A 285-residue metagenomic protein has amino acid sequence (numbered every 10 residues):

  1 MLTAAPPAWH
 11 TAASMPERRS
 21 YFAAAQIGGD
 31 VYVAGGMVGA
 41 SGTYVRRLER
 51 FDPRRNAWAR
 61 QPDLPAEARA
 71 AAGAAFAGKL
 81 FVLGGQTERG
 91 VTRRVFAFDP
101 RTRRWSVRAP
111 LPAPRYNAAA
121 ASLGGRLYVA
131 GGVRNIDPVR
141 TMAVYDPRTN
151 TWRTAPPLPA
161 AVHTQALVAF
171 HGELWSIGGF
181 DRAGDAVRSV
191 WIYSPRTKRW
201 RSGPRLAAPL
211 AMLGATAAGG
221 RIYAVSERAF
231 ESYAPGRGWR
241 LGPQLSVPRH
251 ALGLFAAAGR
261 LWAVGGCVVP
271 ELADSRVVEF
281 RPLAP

Functional and structural regions predicted by a protein language model:
L2-P285: Kelch-like beta-propeller repeat domains
